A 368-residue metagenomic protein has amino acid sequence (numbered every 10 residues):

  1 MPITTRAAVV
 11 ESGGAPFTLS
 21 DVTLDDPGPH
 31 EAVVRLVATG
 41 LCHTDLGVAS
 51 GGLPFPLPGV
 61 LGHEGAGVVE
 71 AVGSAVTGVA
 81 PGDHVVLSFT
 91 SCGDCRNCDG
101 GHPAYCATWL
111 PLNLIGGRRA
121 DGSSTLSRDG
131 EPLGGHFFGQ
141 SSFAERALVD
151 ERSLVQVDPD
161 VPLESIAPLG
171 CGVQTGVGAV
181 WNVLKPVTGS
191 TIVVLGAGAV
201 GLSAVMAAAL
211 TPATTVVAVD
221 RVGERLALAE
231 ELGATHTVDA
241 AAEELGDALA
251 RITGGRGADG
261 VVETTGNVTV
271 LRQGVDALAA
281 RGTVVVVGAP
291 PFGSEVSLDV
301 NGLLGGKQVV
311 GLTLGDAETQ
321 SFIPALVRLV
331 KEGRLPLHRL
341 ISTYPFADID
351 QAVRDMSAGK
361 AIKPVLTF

Functional and structural regions predicted by a protein language model:
M1-A66, S141-V149, S153, T367: Short N-terminal strand-loop motif that marks the start of NAD(P)H/FAD-dependent oxidoreductase cofactor-binding domains
M1-I3, R272-D276, Q320-F368: C-terminal hydrophobic helical "lid"/dimerization subdomain of Rossmann-like NAD(P)H-dependent oxidoreductases
D25-T39, A49-D99, A104, Q156-V161: Glycine-rich beta-strand-centered segment in the early N-terminal region that forms part of a ligand/cofactor-binding
V33, A66, V85-V86, V180 (+3 more regions): Hydrophobic beta-strand signal
F89-R152: Cysteine-cluster motifs in flexible loop/terminal segments that predominantly coordinate metals
E145, R152-L154, D158-A242, D247 (+2 more regions): Mid-domain Rossmann-like dinucleotide-binding core that forms the NAD(H)/NADP(H) cofactor-binding site
A213, N267-R334, F368: Glycine-rich phosphate-binding loop and adjacent beta-alpha segment of Rossmann(oid) nucleotide-cofactor-binding
